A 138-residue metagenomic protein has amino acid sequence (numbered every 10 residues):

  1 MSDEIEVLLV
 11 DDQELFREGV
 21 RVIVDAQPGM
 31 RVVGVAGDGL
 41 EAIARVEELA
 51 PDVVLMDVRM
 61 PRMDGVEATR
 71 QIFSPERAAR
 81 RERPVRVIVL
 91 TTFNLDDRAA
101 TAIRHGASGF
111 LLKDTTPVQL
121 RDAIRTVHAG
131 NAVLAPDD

Functional and structural regions predicted by a protein language model:
S2-F16, V20-V24: Conserved acidic segment of CheY-like receiver
D11, D57, T91: Active-site residues of response regulator receiver
V35-V53: Acidic, metal-coordinating helix/loop segments flanking the phosphotransfer/catalytic sites of two-component signaling
D38-E41, M63-R70: Acidic catalytic/metal-coordinating carboxylates
M56-D57, A68: Active-site T/S-Asp motif of two-component receiver
M60: Receiver (REC) domain active-site loop signature in two-component systems and cognate sites in sensor histidine kinases
A79-N94: A short, hydrophobic beta-strand element within the central beta-sheet of small alpha/beta folds
D97-G109, K113-D138: Short, flexible helix-to-coil linker/hinge segments that flank and couple to helix-turn-helix
